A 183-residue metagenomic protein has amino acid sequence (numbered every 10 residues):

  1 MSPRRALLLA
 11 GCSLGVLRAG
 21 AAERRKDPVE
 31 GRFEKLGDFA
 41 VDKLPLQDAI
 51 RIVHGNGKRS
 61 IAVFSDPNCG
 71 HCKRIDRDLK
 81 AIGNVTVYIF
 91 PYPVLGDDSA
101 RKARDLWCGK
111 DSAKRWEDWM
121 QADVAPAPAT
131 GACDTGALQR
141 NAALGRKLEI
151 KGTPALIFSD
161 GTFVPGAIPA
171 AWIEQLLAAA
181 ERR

Functional and structural regions predicted by a protein language model:
M1-C12: N-terminal secretory signal peptides and thylakoid transit peptides that target proteins across membranes
A19-A21: Boundary at the C-terminal end of the N-terminal hydrophobic targeting segment
A40-R59: A short beta-strand-turn-helix
R59, P67-D134, R146, I150-K151: Structural alpha/beta surface segment adjacent to cysteine/selenocysteine redox centers across thiol/disulfide enzymes
A62: Glycine-rich active-site/cofactor-binding loop and its immediate structural neighborhood
P154-V164: A short, hydrophobic beta-strand/beta-hairpin element that forms part of a small beta-sheet core
A155-I157, W172-L176: A cross-kingdom marker for long, charged
A180-R183: Short, solvent-exposed mixed-charge patches
